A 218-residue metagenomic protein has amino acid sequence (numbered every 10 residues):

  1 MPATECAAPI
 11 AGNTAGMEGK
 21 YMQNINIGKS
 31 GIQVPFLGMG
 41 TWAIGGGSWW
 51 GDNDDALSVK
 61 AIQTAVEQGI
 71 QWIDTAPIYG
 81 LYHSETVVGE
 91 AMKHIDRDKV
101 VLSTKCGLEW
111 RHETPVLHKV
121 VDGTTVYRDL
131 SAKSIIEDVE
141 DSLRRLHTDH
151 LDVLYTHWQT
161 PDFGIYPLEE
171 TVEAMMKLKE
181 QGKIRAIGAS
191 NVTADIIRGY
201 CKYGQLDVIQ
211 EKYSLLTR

Functional and structural regions predicted by a protein language model:
C6-A7, N13-V101: N-terminal binding-site loop/beta-alpha segment at the start of enzyme catalytic domains that lines or forms
Y21-N24, Q159-R218: Beta/alpha (TIM)-barrel catalytic core signal, keyed to glycine-rich beta->alpha loops juxtaposed to Asp/Glu that bind
S30-W49, S103-T125, Y155: N-terminal small/glycine-rich loop or linker at the start of catalytic domains across soluble metabolic enzymes
V34-G38, Q71-W72, K99-S103, H150-Y155 (+2 more regions): Structural preference for beta-strand elements that scaffold enzyme active sites
W42-I44, A76-I78, K105-E109, T156-Q159 (+2 more regions): Active-site beta-loop-alpha junctions enriched in small/polar residues
A43-D55, V120-I136, D162-Y166: Active-site mouth loops of central-metabolism enzymes
D52-A65, L130-R145, N191-G199: Short, acidic/polar
L143-D162: Active-site groove signature of glycoside hydrolases
